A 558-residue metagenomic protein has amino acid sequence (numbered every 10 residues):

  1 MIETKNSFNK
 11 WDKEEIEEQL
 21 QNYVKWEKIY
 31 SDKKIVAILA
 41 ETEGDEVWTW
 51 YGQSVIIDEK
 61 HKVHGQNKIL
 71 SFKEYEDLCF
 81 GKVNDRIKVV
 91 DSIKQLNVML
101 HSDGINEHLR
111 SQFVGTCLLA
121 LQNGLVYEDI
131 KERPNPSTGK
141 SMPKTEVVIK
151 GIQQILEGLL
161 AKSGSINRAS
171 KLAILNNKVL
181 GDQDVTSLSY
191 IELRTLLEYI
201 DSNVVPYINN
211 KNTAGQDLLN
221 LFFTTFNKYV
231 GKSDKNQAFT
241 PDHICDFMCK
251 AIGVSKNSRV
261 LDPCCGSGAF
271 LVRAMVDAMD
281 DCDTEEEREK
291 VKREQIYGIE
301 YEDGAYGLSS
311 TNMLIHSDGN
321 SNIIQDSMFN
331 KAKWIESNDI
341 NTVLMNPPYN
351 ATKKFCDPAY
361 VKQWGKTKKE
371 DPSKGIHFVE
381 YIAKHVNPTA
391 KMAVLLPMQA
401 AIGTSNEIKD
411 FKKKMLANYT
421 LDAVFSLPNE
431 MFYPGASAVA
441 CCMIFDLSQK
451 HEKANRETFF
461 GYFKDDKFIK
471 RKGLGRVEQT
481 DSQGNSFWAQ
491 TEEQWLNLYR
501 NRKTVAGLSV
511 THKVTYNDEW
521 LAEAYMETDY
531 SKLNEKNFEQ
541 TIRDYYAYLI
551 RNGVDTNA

Functional and structural regions predicted by a protein language model:
M1: Active-site metal-binding core of divalent-cation-utilizing nuclease and nuclease-like domains
K5-I57: Nucleic-acid nuclease catalytic cores
S7-K10, S337, L344-A558: A conserved structural/catalytic subdomain of Rossmann-like adenosyl-cofactor enzymes
S31-V36, E43-D45, K292-E294, P388-A390 (+2 more regions): Short glycine-/polar-rich loops that comprise or flank the Walker A/P-loop and associated switch/sensor motifs
Q66-D129: Non-catalytic accessory regions of SAM-dependent methyltransferases
H108-T116, Q216, N220, D242 (+4 more regions): Non-catalytic, well-ordered alpha-helical scaffold segments
C117-L119, L125-K228: Long recognition/docking surfaces used for binding and targeting
D234-M345, N350, T389, P397-Q399: Conserved S-adenosyl-L-methionine
